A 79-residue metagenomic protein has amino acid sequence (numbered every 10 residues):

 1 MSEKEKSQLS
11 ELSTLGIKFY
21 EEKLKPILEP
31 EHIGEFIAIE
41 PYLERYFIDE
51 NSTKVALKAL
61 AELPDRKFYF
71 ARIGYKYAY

Functional and structural regions predicted by a protein language model:
M1-E31: Short N-terminal "domain-start" leader segments that mark the transition from disordered tails or signal peptides into
E5, L12, I73, A78-Y79: Short, charged, surface-exposed hinge/linker loops at domain edges that act as mobile lids or interdomain connectors
I33-Y75: Amphipathic, hydrophobic secondary-structure cores in small proteins
